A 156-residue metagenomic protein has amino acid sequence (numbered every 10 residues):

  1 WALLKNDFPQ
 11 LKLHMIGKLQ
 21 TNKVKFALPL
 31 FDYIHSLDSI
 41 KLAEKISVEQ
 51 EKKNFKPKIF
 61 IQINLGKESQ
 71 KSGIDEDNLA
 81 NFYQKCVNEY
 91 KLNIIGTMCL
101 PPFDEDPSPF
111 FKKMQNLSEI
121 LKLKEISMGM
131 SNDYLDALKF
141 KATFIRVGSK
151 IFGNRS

Functional and structural regions predicted by a protein language model:
W1-N132, L138-F140: Conserved alpha/beta-domain cores
L135, I145: Glycine-centered loop/turn positions within well-structured domains that cap or flank conserved ligand/cofactor-binding
L138, I151-S156: Expand to "…catalyze enediolate/carbanion chemistry for C-C bond making/breaking, isomerization, decarboxylation
K141, G148: Active-site-proximal glycine-rich helix-loop-beta segment
